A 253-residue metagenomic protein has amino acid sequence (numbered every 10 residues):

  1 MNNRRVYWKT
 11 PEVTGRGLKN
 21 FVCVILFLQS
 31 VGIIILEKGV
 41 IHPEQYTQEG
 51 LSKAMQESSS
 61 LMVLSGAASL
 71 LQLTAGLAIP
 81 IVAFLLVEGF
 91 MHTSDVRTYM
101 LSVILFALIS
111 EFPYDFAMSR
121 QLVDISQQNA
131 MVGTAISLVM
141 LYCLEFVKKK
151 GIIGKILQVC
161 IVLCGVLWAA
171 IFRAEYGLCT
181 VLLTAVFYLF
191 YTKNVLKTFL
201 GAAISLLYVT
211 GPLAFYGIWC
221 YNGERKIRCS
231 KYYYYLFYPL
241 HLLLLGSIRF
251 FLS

Functional and structural regions predicted by a protein language model:
M1-S253: Alpha-helical transmembrane segments and their immediate juxtamembrane cytosolic regions
